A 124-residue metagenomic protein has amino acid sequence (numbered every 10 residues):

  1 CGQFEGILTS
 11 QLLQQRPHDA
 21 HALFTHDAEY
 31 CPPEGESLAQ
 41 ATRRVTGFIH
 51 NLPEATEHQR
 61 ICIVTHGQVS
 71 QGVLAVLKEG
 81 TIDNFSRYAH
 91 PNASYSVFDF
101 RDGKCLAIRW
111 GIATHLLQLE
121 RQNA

Functional and structural regions predicted by a protein language model:
C1-Q11, E54-Q59, A75-A124: Acidic, low-complexity terminal tails and accessory targeting/binding regions of phosphate-metabolizing enzymes
C1-T46, N123-A124: Phosphate-handling substructures
H18, G47-N51, I82-D83: A generic local structural motif
L38, T42, Q68, A107-W110: Residue-level detection of beta-strand scaffold positions
T42, T46-E54, L74: Generic structural signal for well-ordered alpha-helical scaffold segments
Q59-Q68: Generic beta-sheet signal
V69-V73: Glycine-rich phosphate-binding loops at beta-strand->alpha-helix junctions
